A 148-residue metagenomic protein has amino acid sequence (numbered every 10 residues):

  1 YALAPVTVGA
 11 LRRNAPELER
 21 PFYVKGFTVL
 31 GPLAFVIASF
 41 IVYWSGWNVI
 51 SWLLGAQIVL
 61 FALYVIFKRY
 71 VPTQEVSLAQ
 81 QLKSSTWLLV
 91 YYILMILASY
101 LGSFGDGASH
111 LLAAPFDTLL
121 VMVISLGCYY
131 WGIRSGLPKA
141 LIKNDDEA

Functional and structural regions predicted by a protein language model:
Y1, G31-A34: Generic recognition of short, well-ordered alpha-helical interface segments
L3-T7, I37-F40: Membrane-embedded alpha-helical transmembrane segments of multi-pass integral membrane proteins
P5-L30, S51-A148: Terminal cytosolic tails of multi-pass membrane transporters, especially the segment immediately following the final
L33-I41, I93-I96: Hydrophobic, membrane-inserted alpha-helices
S39, G46, I58-L60: General N-terminal targeting signals
I41-W44, G105-D106: Phenylalanine-glycine-rich, low-complexity intrinsically disordered regions, typified by the FG/GLFG repeat domains
W44-S51: Transmembrane helix interruption/hinge and helix-loop junction motifs
